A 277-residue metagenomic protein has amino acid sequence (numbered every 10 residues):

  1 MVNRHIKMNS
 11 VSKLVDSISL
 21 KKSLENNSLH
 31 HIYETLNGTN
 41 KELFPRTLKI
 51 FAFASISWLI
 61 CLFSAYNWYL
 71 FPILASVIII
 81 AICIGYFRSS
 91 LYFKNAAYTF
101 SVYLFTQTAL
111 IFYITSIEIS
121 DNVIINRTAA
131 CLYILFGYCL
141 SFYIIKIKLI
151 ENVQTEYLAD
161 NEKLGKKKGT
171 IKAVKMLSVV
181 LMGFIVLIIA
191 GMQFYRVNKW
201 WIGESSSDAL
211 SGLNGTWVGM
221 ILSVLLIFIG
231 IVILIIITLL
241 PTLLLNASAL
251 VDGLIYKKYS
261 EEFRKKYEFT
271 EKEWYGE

Functional and structural regions predicted by a protein language model:
M1-F44, S260-E277: N-terminal juxtamembrane cytosolic/stromal segments of multi-pass membrane proteins
D16, G137-L158, P241-A247: Membrane-water interface of transmembrane alpha-helices
H31-F53, L164-A190: Loop-to-transmembrane boundary segments
W58-L59, D121-I144, I229: Alpha-helical transmembrane segments
I84-C131, S211, V218-I227: Long, highly hydrophobic alpha-helical transmembrane signal-anchor segments
A109-C131, M182-S205: Alpha-helical transmembrane segments and their membrane-interface junctions in multi-pass membrane proteins
E151-T170, L254-F269: Juxtamembrane inter-helical linkers in multi-pass membrane proteins
F184-E277: C-terminal transmembrane-bundle signature of multipass membrane proteins, characterized by strong activation on
